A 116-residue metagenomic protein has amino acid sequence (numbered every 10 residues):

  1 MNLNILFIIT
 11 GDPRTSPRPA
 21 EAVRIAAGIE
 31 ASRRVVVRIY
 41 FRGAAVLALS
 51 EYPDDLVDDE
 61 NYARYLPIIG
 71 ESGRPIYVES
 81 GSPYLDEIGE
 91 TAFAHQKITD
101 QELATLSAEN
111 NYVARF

Functional and structural regions predicted by a protein language model:
N2-N4: Residues that mark the start of a beta-strand
L6, R38-Y40, Y77: A structural signal for isolated positions on well-ordered beta-strands in alpha/beta enzyme cores
L6-A22, A48-D54: Short, glycine-rich nucleotide/cofactor-binding loops
P19-S32, V37-I39: Histidine-anchored nucleotide/phosphate-binding helix
R42-L47, S80-Y84: Short beta-alpha junction loops
Y52-V57, A92-F93: Short glycine-enriched, charge-decorated loop/helix-capping segments at active-site entrances that position
D55-S82: A glycine-rich helix N-cap at a beta->alpha junction
P83, A94-R115: Low-complexity intrinsically disordered segments
